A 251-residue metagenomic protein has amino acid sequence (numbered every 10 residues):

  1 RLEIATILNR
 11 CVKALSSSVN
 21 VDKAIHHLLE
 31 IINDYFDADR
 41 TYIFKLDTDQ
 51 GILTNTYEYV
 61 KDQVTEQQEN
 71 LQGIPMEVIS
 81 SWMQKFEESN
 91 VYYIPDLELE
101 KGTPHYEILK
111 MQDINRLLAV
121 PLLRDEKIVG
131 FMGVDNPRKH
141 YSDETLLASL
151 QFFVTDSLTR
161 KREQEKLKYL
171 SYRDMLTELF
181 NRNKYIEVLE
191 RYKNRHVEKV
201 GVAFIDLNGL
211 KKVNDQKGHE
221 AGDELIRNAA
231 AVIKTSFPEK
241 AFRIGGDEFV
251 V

Functional and structural regions predicted by a protein language model:
R1-S17, L167: Signal-transmission linkers at sensory-effector interfaces
N9-K13, V21-N33, Y106, A230: Short amphipathic alpha-helical segments
E30-N33, Y42-M83: GAF sensory/regulatory domain recognition with acknowledged cross-activation on helical regulatory dimers
P95-R116: Signal-transducing coupling segments at domain and membrane junctions
N115-L123: A short, aliphatic-rich beta-strand micro-motif
R124, K139-T159: Amphipathic alpha-helical "output/dimerization" segments
G130-H140: Short beta-strand-to-loop transition segments that serve as allosteric relay/switch motifs in sensory/regulatory domains
K168-Y172, F180-G201, N208-T235, F242-G246 (+1 more regions): Conserved long alpha-helical elements within nucleotide-processing catalytic cores of c-di-GMP signaling and class III
